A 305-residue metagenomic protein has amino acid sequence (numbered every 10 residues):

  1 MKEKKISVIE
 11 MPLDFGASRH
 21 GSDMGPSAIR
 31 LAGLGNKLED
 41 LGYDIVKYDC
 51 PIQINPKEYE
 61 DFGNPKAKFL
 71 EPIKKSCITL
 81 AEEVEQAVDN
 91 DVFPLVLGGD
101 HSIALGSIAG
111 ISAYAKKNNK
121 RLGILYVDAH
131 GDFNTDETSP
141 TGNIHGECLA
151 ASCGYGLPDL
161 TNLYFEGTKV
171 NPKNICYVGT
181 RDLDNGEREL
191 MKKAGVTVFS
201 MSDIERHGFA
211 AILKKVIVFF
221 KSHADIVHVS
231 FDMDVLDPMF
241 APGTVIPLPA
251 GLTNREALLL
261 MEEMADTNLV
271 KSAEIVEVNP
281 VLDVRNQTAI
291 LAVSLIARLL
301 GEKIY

Functional and structural regions predicted by a protein language model:
K2-L13, R19-L95, S107, Y114-K117 (+2 more regions): Catalytic cores of soluble, metal-dependent hydrolases
L13, D100-H101, A129, T180-R181 (+1 more regions): Active-site metal-binding loops of divalent metal-dependent hydrolases
D89, F93-Y164, T267-N268: Active-site histidine-anchored catalytic micro-motif
V92-P94, P172-C176: Short active-site oxyanion
Y126-A129, C153, N174, G179-D182 (+2 more regions): Short, structured patches in soluble enzyme cores that scaffold and shape functional sites
A129, F133, H145-C148, N171 (+3 more regions): Internal, well-ordered alpha-helical segments in soluble enzyme and binding-protein domains
N134, L183-N185, P280-L282: Active-site environment of divalent metal-dependent phosphoester hydrolases
D182-K193: Short, glycine/polar-rich helix-capping loops at beta-to-alpha or helix-loop-helix junctions that flank or form
